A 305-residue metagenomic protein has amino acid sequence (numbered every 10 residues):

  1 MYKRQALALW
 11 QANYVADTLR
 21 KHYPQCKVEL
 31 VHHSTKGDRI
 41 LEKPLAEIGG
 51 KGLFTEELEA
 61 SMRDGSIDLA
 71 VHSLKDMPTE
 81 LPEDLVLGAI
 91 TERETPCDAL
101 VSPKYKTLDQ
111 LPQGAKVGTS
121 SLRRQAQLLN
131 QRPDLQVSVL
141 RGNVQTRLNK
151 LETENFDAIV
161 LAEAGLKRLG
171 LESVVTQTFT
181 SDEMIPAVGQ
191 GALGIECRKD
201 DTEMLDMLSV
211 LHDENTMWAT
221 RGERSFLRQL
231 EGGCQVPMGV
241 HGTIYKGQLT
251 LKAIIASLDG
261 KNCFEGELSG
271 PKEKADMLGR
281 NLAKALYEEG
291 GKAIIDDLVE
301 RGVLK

Functional and structural regions predicted by a protein language model:
K3-I40, E47, T55, N130-K305: Small-molecule-sensing regulatory modules
E42-D68: Short, structured active-site "lid" loops
I67-V71, D157-A158: Short, Asp-centered acidic motifs that coordinate Mg2+ and/or phosphate in catalytic or ligand-binding sites
L74-K75, E83-L135: A conserved helix-loop-strand patch within extracytoplasmic ligand-binding domains of the periplasmic binding
L74-M77, A164-L166: Short glycine-rich anion-binding loops that position phosphate/pyrophosphate groups of nucleotides and phosphorylated
